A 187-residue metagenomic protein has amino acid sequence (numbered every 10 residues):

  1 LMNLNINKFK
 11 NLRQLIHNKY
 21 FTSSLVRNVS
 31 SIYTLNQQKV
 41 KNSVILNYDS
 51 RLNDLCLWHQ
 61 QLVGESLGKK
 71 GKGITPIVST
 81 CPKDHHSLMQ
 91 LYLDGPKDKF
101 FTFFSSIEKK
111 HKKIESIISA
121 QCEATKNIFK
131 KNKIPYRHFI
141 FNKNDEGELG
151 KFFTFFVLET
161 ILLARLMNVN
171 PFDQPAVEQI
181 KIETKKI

Functional and structural regions predicted by a protein language model:
L1-N11, Y136-I182: Short alpha-helices
L1-T102, A176-I187: Active-site phosphate/pyrophosphate-binding segments
S24-Q37, K130-F141, E146-L149, T154: Compositionally biased, low-hydrophobicity segments enriched in charged and small polar residues
N36-S43, E65-G73, K99-K110, F129-I140 (+1 more regions): Short acidic (Asp/Glu) and glycine-rich catalytic loops that position anionic groups and cofactors
C56-Q60, E115, G150: Conserved strand-to-helix beginnings and helix N-cap segments that scaffold or border functional pockets
I77-G147: Helicase-primase coupling helices
